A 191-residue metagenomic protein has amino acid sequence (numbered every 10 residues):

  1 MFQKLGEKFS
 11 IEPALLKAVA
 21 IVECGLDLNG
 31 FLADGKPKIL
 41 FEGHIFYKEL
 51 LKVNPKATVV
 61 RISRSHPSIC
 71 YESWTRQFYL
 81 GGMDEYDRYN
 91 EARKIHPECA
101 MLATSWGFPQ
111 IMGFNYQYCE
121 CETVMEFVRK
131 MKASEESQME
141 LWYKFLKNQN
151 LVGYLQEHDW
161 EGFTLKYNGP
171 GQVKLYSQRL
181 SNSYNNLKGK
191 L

Functional and structural regions predicted by a protein language model:
Q3-L191: Catalytic glycan-binding domains that act on GlcNAc-containing polysaccharides
